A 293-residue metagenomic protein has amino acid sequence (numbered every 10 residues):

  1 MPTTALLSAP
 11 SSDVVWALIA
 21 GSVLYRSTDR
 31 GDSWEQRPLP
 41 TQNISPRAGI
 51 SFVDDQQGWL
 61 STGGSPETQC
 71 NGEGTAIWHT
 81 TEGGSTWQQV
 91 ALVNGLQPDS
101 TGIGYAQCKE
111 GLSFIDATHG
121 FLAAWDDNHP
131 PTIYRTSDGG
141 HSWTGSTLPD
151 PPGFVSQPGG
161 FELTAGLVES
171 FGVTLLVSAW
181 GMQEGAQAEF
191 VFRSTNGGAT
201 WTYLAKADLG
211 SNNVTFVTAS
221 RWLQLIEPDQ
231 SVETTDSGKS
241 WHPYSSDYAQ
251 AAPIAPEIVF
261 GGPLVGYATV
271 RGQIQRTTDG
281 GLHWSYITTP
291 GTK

Functional and structural regions predicted by a protein language model:
M1-K293: Extracellular glycan-interacting surfaces
